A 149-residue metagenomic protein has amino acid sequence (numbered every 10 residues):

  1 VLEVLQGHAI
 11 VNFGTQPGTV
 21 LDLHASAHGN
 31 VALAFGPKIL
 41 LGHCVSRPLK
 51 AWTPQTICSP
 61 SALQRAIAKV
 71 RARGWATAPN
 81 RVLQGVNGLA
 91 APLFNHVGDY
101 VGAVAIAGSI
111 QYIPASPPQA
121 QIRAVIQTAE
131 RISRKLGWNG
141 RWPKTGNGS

Functional and structural regions predicted by a protein language model:
V1-R47: Amphipathic alpha-helical effector-binding/dimerization core of metabolite-sensing transcriptional regulators
V4, T15, W75, G146-S149: C-terminal regulatory/oligomerization modules of transcriptional regulators
V31, T53, G108: Short, flexible active-site loop motifs that bind/organize anionic cofactors or intermediates
L40-A51, I126-S149: Cysteine/selenocysteine-centered motifs that mediate thiol-based redox chemistry or coordinate metal-sulfur cofactors
W52-T53, Q84: Intrinsically disordered, low-complexity polar/acidic regions
T56: Charged, glycine-interspersed solvent-exposed loop segments at helix/strand-loop junctions that cap or gate access
S59-A129, G148: Extended hydrophobic
